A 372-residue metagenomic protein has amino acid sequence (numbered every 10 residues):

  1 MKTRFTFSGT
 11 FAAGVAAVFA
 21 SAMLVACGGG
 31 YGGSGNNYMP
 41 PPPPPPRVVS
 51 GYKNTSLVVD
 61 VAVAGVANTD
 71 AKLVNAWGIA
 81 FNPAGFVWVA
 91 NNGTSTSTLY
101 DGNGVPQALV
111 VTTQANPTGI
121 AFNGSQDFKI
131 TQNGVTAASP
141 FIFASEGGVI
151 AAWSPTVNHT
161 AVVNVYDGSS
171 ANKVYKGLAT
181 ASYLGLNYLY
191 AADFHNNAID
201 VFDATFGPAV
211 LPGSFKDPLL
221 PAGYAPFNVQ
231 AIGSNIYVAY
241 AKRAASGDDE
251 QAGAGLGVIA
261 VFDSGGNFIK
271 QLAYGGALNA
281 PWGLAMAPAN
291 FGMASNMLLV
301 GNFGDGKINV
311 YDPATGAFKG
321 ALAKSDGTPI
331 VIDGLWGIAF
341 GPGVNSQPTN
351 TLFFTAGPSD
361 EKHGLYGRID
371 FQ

Functional and structural regions predicted by a protein language model:
K2-V15: Bacterial N-terminal signal peptides that target proteins for export
A22-A26: C-terminal motif of bacterial Sec signal peptides marking the signal peptidase cleavage site
G29-Q372: Sequence/structural signature of beta-propeller domains
